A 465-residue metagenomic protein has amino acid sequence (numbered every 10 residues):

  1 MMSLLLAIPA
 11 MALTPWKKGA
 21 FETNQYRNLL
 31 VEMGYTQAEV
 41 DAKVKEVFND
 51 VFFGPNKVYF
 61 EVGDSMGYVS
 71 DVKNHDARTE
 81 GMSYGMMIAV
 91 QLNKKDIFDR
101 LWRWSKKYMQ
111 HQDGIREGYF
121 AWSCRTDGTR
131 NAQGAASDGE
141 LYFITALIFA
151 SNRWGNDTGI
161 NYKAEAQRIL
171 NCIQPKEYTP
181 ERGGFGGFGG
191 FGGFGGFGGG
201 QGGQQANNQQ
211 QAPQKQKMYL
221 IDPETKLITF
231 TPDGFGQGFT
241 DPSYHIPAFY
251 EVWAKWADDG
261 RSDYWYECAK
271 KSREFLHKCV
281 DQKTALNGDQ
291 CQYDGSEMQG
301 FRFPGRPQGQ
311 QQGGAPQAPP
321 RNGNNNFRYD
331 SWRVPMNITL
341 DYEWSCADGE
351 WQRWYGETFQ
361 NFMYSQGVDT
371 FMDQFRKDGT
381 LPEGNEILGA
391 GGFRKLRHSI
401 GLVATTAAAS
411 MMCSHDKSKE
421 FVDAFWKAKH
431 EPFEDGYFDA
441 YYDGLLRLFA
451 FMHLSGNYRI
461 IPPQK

Functional and structural regions predicted by a protein language model:
M1-P9: Bacterial N-terminal signal peptides
L13-E46, F53, K57-V58, V72-T79 (+7 more regions): Extended ligand-binding clefts on enzyme/binding-domain cores
M86-K95, S105: Alpha-helical support elements that line or immediately flank enzyme active sites and cofactor-binding pockets
V90-N93, I148, S410-S414: Hydrophobic/aromatic side-chain positions at a characteristic register within alpha-helices of tetratricopeptide repeats
F98-W104, H111, I115-D157, C172: Long, hydrophobic/aromatic-enriched structural stretches that serve as scaffold segments
W102, L147, K163, L170 (+1 more regions): Inward-facing hydrophobic residues that define packing positions of alpha-helical scaffold repeats
D341, F393-R397, T405-D416, E420-K465: A cross-kingdom marker for long, charged
